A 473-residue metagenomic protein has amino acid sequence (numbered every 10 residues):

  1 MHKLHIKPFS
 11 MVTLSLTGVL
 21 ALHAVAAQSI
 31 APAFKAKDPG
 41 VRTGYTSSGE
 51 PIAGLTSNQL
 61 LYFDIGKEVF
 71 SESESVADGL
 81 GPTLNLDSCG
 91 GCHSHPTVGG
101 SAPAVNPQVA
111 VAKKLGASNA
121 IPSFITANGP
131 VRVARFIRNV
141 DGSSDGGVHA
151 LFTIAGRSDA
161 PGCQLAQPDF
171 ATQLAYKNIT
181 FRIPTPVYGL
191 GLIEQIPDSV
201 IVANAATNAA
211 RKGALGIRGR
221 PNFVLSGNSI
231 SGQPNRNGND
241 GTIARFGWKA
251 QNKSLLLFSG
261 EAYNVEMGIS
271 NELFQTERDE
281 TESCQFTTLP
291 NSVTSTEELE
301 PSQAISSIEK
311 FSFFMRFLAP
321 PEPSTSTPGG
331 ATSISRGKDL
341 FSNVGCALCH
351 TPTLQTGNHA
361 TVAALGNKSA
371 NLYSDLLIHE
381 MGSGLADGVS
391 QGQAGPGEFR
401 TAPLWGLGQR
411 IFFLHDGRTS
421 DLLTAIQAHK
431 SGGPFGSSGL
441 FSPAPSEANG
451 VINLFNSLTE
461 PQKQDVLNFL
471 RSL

Functional and structural regions predicted by a protein language model:
H2-L14: Bacterial N-terminal signal peptides that target proteins for export
V12-H23: Bacterial N-terminal signal peptides
V25-L473: Periplasmic c-type cytochrome electron-transfer domains
